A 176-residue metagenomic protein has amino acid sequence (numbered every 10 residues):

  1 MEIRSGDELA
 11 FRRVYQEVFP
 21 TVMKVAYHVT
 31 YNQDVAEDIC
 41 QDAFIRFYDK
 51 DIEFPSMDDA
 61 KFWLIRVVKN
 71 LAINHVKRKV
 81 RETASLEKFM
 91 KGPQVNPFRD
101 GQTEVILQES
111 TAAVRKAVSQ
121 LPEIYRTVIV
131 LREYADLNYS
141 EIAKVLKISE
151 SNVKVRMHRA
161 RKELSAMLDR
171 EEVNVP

Functional and structural regions predicted by a protein language model:
M1-E2, A113-L121: Short amphipathic alpha-helical boundary/capping segments
M1-K24: A short, charge-rich alpha-helical start-of-domain segment used by transcription regulators
F19, M23, F44, P122 (+2 more regions): C-terminal flanking helix
D38-I45, D49, D58-N70: Structural recognition of an alpha-helix C-terminal capping motif at a helix-to-coil junction
P55, R66-E87, L107, R159: Arg/Lys-rich amphipathic alpha helix in sigma70-family domain 2
K69, I73, S140, V145-R170: DNA-recognition helix of helix-turn-helix
N74, E82-T111, N138: Internal acidic/polar
V128-R132: A short pre-motif secondary-structure segment
